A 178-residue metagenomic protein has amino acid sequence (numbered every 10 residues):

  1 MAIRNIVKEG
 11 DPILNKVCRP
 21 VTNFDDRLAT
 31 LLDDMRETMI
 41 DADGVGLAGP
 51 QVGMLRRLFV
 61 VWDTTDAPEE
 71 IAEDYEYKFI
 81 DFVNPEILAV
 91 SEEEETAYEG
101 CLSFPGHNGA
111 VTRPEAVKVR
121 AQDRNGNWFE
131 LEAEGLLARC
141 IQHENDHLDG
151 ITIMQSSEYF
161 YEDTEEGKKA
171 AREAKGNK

Functional and structural regions predicted by a protein language model:
M1-K178: Active-site rim/adjacent substrate-binding subdomains
